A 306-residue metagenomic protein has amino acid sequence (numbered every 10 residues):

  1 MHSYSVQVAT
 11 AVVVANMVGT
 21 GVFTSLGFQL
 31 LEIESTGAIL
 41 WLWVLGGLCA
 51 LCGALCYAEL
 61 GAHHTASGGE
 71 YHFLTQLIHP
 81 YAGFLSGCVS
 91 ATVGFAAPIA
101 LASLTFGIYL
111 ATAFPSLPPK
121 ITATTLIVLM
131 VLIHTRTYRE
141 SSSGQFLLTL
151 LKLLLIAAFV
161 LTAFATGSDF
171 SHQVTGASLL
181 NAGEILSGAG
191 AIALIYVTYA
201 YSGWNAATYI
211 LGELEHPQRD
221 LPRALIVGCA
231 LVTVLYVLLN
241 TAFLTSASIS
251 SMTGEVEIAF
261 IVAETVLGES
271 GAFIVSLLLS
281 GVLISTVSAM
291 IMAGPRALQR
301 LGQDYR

Functional and structural regions predicted by a protein language model:
M1-T36, A50-L51, L55, A66-S67 (+1 more regions): Membrane-interface "cap" regions at the ends of multi-pass membrane proteins
S3-V13, H79-A91, T122, L126 (+2 more regions): Select transmembrane alpha-helical segments in multipass membrane proteins
L31-S35, H63-S67, Q76-A82, G212-D220 (+2 more regions): Juxtamembrane helix-boundary/capping and inter-helix hinge elements in multi-pass membrane proteins
A38, L148-L151, L211-L244: Junctions where cytoplasmic loops transition into the N-terminal start of transmembrane alpha-helices in multi-pass
L51-T135, E140, L279-R300: Hydrophobic transmembrane alpha-helices that form the core helical bundles of multi-pass secondary transporters
Y57, V197-D220: Juxtamembrane interface elements at the cytosolic ends of transmembrane helices in multi-pass membrane proteins
H72-F73, H79, T112, I226-S288 (+1 more regions): TM-loop-TM module centered on a large, flexible mid-protein loop between adjacent transmembrane helices in multi-pass
P119-F170, E184, S202, L225-C229: Membrane-interface loop-to-helix entry segments
